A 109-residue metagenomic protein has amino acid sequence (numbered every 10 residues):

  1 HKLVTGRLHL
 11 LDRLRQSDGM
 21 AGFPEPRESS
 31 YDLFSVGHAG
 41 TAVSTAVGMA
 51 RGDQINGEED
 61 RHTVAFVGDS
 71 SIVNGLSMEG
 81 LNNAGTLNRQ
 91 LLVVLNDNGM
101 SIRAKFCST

Functional and structural regions predicted by a protein language model:
H1-L87: Cofactor-binding active-site loop characterized by glycine-rich and histidine/acidic residues
S70, D97-M100: Short beta-alpha junction loops
L91-N96: Short internal beta-strands
G99-T109: Long, well-ordered, tryptophan-enriched scaffold segments
